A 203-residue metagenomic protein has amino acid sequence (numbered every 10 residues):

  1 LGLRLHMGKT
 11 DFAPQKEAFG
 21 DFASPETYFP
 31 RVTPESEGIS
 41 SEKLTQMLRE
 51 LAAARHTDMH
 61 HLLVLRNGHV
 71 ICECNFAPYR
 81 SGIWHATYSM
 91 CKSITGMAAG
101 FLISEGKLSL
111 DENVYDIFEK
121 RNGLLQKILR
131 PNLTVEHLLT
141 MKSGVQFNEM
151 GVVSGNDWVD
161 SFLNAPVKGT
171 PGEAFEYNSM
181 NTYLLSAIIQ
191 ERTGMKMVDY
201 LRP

Functional and structural regions predicted by a protein language model:
L1-R80, H85, I103-L108: N-terminal leader/targeting segments and the immediately adjacent pre-domain N-terminus
S41-L48, D111, V135-E136, T182 (+3 more regions): Extracytoplasmic/secreted envelope proteins and their assembly/folding machinery, especially bacterial periplasmic
Q46, E50, A54, E73 (+7 more regions): Residue-level signal for well-ordered alpha-helical scaffold segments within enzymatic catalytic domains
R66-H69, S81-A86, M90, F101 (+3 more regions): Active-site-adjacent structural elements in enzyme catalytic domains
G68, H85-D111, L138, L185-I189: Active-site SXXK
S81, V145-P203: Catalytic-site signature segments of enzymes, centered on catalytic residues
Y88-I94, R130-L133, E176-Y183: Aromatic- and histidine-enriched alpha-helix N-cap/loop-to-helix transition segments that scaffold the rims
E105-S143, N164, M195-P203: Active-site helix/loop module of the DD-peptidase/beta-lactamase fold, centered on the serine-lysine SxxK catalytic
